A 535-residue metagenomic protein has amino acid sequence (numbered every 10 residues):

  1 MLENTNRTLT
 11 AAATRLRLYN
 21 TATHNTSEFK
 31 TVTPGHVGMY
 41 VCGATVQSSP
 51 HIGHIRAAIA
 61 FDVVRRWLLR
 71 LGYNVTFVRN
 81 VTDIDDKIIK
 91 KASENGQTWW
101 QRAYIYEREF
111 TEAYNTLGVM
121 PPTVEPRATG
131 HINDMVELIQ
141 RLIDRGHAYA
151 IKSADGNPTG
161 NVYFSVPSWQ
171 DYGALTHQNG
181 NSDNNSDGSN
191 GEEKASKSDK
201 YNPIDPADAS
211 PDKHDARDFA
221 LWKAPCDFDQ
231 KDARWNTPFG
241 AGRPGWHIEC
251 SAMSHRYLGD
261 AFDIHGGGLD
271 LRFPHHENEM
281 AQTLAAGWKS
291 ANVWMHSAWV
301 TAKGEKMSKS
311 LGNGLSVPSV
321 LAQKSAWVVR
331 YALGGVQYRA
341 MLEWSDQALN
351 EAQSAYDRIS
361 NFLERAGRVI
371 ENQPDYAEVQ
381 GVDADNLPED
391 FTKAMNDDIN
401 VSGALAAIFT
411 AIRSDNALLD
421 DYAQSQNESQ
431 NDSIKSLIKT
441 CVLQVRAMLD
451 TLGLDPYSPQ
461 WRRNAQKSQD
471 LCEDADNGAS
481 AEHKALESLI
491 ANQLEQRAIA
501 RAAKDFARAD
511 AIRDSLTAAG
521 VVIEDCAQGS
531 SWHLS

Functional and structural regions predicted by a protein language model:
L2-Q47, D62, N133-R368: Alpha-helical recognition segments enriched in aromatics with Gly/Pro capping that present substrate-recognition
L2-T5, K306, N313-S535: Structural preference for alpha-helix termini/caps and helix-kink/transition segments
T23-T26, V32-M120, L138, Q528-W532: N-terminal, positively charged nucleic-acid-binding surface of large information/translation enzymes
R56, G130, G245-E249, I399 (+1 more regions): Aromatic- and histidine-enriched alpha-helix N-cap/loop-to-helix transition segments that scaffold the rims
L69, N115, I143-D144, M295 (+1 more regions): Alpha-helix C-terminal capping/helix-coil junction sites
Y73, H147, V521: Short phosphate-binding/catalytic loops that engage adenosine nucleotides
A92-W99, T123-T129, G240, G268: The substrate-binding groove and active-site-proximal loops of carbohydrate-active enzymes, especially glycoside
